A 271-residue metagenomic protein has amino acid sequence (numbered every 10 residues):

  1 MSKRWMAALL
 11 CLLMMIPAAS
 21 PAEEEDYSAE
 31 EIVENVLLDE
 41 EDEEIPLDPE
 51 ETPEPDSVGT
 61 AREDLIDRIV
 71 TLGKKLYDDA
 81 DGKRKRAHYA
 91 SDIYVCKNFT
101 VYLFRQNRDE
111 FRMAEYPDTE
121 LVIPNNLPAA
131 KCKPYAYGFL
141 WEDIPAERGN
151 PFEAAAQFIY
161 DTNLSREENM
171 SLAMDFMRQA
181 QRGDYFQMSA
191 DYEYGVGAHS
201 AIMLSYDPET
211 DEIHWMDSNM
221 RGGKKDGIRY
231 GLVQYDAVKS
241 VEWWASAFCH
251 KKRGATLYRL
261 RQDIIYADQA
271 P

Functional and structural regions predicted by a protein language model:
M1-W5: Positively charged n-region of N-terminal signal peptides that target proteins for export
L9-I16: Bacterial N-terminal signal peptides
I16-S28: Sec-dependent signal peptide cleavage junction
E25-L38: N-terminal propeptides/low-complexity segments immediately following signal peptides in secreted or periplasmic proteins
V36, D42-R148: N-terminal capping segments
T119-G223: ...with weaker cross-activation on analogous glycine-rich loops/strands in unrelated enzymes
R229-P271: Low-complexity, Gly/Ser/Thr/Pro-rich intrinsically disordered linker/tail segments
